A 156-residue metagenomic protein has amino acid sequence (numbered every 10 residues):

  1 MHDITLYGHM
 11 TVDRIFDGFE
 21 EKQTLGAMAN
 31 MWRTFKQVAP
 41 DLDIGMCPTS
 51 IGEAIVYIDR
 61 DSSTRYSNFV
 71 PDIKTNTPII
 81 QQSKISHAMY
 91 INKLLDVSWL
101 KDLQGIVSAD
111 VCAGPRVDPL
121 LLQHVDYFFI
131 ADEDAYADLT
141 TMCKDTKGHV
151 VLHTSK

Functional and structural regions predicted by a protein language model:
H2-L6, I58-K156: Ribokinase/PfkB-type carbohydrate-kinase core domain
H2-S62, N68-I73: Substrate-binding N-lobe of the ribokinase-like
